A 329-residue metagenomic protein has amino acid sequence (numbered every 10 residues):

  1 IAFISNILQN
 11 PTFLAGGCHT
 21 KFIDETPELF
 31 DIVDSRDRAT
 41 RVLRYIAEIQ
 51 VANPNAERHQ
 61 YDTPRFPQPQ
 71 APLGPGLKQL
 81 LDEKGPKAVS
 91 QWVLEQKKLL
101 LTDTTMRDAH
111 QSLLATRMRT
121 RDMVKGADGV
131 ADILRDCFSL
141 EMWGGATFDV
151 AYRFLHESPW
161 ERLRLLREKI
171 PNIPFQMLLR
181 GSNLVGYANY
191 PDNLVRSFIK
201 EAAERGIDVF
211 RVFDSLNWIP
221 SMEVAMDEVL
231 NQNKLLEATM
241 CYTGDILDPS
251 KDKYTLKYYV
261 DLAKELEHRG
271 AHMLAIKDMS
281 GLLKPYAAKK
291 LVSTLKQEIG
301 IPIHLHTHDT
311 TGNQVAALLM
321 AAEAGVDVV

Functional and structural regions predicted by a protein language model:
I1-I4, F22-E25, M106-R107, M142-W143 (+1 more regions): Short acidic (Asp/Glu) and glycine-rich catalytic loops that position anionic groups and cofactors
I1-P75: Catalytic cores of soluble metabolic enzymes centered on carboxylation/carboxyl-transfer
I7, F148-V150: Translation machinery proteins
N55-L73, Q79-L80, K84, Q176 (+2 more regions): Fe-S ferredoxin-like electron-transfer domains and their immediately adjacent linker/connector regions across
P67-D108, L113, E168: N-terminal amphipathic alpha-helix/helix-capping segment at the start of soluble metabolic enzymes
L99-L101, M118-M142, Y152-P174, L184-L305 (+2 more regions): Alpha/beta enzyme core
L178-S182: Metal-cofactor-binding active-site regions of metalloenzymes
